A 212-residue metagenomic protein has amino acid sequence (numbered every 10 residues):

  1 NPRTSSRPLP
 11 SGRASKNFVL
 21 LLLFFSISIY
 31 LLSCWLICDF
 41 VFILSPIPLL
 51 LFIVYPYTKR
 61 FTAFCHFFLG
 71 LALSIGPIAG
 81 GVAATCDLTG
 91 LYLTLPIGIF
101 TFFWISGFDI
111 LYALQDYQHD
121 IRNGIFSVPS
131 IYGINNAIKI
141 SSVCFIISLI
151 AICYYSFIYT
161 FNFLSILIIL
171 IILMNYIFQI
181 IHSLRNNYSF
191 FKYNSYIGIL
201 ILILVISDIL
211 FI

Functional and structural regions predicted by a protein language model:
N1-S45, R122-F163: Multi-pass membrane catalytic core of lipid/isoprenoid biosynthesis enzymes
P2, F108, Y112-A113, I201-L202: Alpha-helical transmembrane segments and their lipid-water interface positions in multi-pass membrane proteins
R7-Y92, P96, N175-S189, Y196: Intramembrane alpha-helical segments
L20, F24-I27, S45, L49 (+8 more regions): Residues within membrane-spanning alpha-helices of integral membrane proteins, especially the hydrophobic core/packing
F40-F52, H66-I121, I134-I147, C153 (+2 more regions): Functional transmembrane core segments of multi-pass inner-membrane proteins
I147-I212: Extended hydrophobic alpha-helices typical of membrane-associated regions
